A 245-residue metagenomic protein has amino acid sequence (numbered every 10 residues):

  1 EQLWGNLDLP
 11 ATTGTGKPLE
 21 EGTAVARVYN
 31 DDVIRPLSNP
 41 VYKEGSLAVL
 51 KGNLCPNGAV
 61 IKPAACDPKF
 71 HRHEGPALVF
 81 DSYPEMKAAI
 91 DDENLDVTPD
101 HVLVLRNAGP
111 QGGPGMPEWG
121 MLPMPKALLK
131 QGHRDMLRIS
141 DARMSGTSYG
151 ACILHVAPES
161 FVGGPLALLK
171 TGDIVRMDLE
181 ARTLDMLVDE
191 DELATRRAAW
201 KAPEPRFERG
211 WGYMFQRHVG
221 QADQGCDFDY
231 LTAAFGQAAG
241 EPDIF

Functional and structural regions predicted by a protein language model:
E1-S160, G164-F245: Catalytic or ion-coupling anion/metal-binding cores of large enzyme and transporter domains
